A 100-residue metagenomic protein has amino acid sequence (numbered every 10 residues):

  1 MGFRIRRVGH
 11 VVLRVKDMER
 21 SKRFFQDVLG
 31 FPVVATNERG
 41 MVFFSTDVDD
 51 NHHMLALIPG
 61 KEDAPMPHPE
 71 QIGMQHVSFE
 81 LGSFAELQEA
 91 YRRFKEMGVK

Functional and structural regions predicted by a protein language model:
M1-E19, M74-F79: N-terminal beta-strand motif that seeds the catalytic metal site of vicinal oxygen chelate
M1-G2, E38-V42, N51-H52, E62 (+2 more regions): Amphipathic alpha-helical "stalk" segments
R14-P59: Core segments of cupin and vicinal oxygen chelate
V15-E19, V77-K100: Vicinal oxygen chelate
H52, I72-M74: Short, solvent-exposed loop/turn segments at the edges of secondary structure
E62-H68: Short beta-strand/turn micro-motifs at beta-sheet edges
